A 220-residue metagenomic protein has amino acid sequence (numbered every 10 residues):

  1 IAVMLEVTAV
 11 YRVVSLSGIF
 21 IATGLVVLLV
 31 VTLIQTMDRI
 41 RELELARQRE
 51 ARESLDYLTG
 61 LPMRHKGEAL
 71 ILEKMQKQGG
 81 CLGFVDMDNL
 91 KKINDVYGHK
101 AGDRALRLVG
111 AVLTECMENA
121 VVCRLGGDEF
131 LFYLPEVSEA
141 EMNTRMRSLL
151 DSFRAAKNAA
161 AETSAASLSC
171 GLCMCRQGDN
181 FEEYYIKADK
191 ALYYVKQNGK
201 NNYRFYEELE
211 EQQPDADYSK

Functional and structural regions predicted by a protein language model:
I1-E6: Alpha-helical transmembrane segments of integral membrane proteins
T8, V13, G18-Y57, H65-M75: Signal-transducing coiled-coil linker helices
E50-S54, P62-C81, D88-E115, C123-G127 (+4 more regions): Conserved long alpha-helical elements within nucleotide-processing catalytic cores of c-di-GMP signaling and class III
L82, F130, L168-L172: A structural signal for short, well-ordered beta-strand segments
L82-F84, F205: Core hydrophobic beta-sheet residues of small sensory/regulatory alpha/beta domains, primarily PAS-family
V122, S169-N198, R204-S219: Cyclic nucleotide signaling catalytic output domains
R124, D151-S169, K196: Catalytic core regions of nucleotide second-messenger enzymes
